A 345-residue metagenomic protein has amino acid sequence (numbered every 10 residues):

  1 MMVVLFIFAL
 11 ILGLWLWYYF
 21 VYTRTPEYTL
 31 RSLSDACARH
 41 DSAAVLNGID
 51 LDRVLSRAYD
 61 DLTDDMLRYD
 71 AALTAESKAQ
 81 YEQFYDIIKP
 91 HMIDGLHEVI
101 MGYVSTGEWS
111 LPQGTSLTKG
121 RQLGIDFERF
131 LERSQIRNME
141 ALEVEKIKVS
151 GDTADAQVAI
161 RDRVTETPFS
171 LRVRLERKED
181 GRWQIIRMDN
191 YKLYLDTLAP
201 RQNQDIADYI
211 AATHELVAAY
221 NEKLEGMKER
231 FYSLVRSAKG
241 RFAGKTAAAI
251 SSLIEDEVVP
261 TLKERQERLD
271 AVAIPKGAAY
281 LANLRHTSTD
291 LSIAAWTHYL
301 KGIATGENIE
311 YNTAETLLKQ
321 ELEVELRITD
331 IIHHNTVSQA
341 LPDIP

Functional and structural regions predicted by a protein language model:
V3-D94, R187, Y194-L216: Short, low-complexity N-terminal intrinsically disordered segments enriched in polar/charged residues
S32, K239-D256, K276-R285, L300-E307: Second-shell loop/turn segments in exported
S32-A44, E229-K239, L253: Short acidic-aromatic low-complexity motifs
G48-I49, L262, Q266, E315: Inward-facing hydrophobic residues that define packing positions of alpha-helical scaffold repeats
D70-T165, A273, G277-T297, K301: Surface-exposed, charged secondary-structure patches
G114-Q122, E128-D205, L322, L326-A340: Short beta-strand edge/turn micro-motifs at domain boundaries
I206-A248, D290-P345: C-terminal amphipathic alpha-helix
S252-H286, H334-I344: Short, solvent-exposed, charged loop/turn and helix-capping segments that join or cap alpha-helices on peripheral
